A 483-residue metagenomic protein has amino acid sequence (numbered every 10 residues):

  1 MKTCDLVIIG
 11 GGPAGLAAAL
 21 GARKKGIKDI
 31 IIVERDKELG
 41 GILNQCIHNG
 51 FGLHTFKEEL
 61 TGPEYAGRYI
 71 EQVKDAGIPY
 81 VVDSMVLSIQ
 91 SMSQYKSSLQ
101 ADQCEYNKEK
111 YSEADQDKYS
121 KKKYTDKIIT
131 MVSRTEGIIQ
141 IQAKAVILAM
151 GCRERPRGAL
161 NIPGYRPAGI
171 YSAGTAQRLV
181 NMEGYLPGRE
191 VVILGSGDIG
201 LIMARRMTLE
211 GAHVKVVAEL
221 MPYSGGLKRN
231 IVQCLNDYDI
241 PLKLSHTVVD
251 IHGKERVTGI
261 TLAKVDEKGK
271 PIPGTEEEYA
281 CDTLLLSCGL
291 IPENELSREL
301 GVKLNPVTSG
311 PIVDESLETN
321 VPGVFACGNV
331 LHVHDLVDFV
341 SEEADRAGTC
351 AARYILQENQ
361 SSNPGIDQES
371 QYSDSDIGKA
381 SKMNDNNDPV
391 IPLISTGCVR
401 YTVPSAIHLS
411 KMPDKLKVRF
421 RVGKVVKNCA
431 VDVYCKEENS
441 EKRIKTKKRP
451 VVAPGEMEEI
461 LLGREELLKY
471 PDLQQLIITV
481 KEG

Functional and structural regions predicted by a protein language model:
M1-D5, V82, E109, K122 (+1 more regions): Rossmann-like nucleotide/phosphate-binding core characteristic of flavoprotein oxidoreductases
M1-I9, G67-N107, S112-E190, E267-G274 (+2 more regions): FAD-binding core/adjacent interface of flavoenzyme oxidoreductases
C4-Q72, A76, N181, P187-I231 (+1 more regions): Beta1-alpha1 glycine-rich phosphate/pyrophosphate-binding loop at the start of Rossmann-like nucleotide-binding domains
A19-G21, N44-Q45, A159-I162, A204-R206 (+2 more regions): Short amphipathic alpha-helical segments
R68, V73-K96, E109, S120-M131 (+3 more regions): A Rossmann-like FAD-binding core segment of flavoenzymes
I138-I139, A145-P241, V249-H252, V330-V333: Predominantly flavin-linked oxidoreductase catalytic cores and closely associated redox partners
L148, I170-V180, T283-H334: FAD-site-proximal beta/loop scaffold in flavoenzymes
C327-I355: A conserved FAD-binding loop/helix module that cradles the flavin
